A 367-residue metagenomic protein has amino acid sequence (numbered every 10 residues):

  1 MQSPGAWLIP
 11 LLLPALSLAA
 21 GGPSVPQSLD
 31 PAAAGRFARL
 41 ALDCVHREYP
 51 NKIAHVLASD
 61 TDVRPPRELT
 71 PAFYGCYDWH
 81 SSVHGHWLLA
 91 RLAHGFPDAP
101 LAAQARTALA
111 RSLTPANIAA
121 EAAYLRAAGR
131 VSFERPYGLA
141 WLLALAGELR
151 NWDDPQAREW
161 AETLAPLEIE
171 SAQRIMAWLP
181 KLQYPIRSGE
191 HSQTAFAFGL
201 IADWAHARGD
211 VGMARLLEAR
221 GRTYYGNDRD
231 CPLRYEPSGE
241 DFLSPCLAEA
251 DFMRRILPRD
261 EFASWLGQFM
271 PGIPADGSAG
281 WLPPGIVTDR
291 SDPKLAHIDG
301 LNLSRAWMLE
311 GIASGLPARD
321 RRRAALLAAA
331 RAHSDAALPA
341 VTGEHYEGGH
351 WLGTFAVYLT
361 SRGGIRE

Functional and structural regions predicted by a protein language model:
M1-P4: N-terminal secretory signal peptides that target proteins for export/translocation
W7-S17: Bacterial N-terminal signal peptides
P23-Y74: Low-complexity, Ser/Thr/Pro/Gly-enriched N-terminal "stalk/linker" regions
V25-L29, A41-D43, V83-A99, A140-Q156 (+4 more regions): Well-ordered alpha-helical scaffold segments within catalytic/enzyme domains
P26-P31, P66-V83, A123-A140, K181-T194 (+3 more regions): Solvent-exposed loop and edge beta-strand segments that line ligand/cofactor-binding and catalytic clefts
R39-L42, H46, P50, P71-G75 (+9 more regions): HEAT/HEAT-like alpha-solenoid repeats
E68, V83, L92-A205: Extended ligand-binding groove/face enriched in aromatic
H206-E347, W351: Long, repeat-rich segments with strong aromatic
